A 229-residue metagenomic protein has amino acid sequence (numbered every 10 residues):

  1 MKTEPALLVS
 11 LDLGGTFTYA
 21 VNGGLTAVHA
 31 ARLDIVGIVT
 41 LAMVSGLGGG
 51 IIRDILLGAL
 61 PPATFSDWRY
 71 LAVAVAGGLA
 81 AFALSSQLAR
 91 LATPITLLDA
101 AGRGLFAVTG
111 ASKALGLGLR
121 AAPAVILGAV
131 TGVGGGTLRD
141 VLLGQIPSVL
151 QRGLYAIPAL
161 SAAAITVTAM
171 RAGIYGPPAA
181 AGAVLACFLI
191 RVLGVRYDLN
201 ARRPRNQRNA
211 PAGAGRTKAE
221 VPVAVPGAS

Functional and structural regions predicted by a protein language model:
M1-A122, Q145, L150-S229: Alpha-helical transmembrane segments and their membrane-interface boundaries that form or gate the permeation pathway
A121-V125, T137: Membrane-embedded alpha-helical hairpins and interfacial helices in multi-pass inner-membrane proteins
V133-Q145: Membrane-helix boundary/interface segments in integral membrane proteins
